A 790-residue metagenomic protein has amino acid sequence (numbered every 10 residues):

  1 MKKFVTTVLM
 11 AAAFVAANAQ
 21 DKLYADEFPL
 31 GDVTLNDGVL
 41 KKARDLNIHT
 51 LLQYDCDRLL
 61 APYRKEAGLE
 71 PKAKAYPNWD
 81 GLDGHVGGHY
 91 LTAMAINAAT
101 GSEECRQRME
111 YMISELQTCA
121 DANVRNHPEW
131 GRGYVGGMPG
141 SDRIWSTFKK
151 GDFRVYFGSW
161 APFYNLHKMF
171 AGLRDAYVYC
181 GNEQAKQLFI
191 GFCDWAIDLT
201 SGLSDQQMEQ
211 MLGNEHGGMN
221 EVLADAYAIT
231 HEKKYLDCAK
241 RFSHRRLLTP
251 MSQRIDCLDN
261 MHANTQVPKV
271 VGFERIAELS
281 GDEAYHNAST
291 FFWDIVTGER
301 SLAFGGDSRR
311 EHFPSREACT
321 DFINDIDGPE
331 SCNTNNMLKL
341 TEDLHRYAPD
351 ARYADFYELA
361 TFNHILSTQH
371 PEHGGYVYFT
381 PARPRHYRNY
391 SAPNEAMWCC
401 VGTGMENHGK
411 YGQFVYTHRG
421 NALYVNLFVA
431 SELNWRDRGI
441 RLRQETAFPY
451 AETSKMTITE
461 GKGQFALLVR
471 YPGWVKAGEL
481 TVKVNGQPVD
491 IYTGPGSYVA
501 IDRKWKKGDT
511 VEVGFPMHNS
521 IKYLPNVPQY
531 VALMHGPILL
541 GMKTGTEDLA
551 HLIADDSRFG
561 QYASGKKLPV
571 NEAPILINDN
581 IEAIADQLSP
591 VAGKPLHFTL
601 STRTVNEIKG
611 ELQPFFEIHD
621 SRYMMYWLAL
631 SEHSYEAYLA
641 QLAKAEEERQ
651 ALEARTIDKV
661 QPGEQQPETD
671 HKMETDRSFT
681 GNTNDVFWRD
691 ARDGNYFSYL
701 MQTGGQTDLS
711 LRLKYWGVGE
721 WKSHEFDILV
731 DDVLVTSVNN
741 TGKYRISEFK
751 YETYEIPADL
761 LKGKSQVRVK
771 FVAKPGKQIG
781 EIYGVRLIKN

Functional and structural regions predicted by a protein language model:
M1-D21: Bacterial Sec-dependent N-terminal signal peptides
Q20-E103, Q107, D142-Y179, H216-K234 (+5 more regions): Aromatic (Trp/Tyr) and acidic
Y90, E104-R154, R300-S308: Helix-terminus loop motifs that line ligand-binding clefts
G140-W160, K186-Q210: Asp-box/WD-like beta-propeller blade repeats and closely related beta-sheet repeat scaffolds
C193, T200, Q206, Q210-G217 (+2 more regions): Solenoidal tandem-repeat scaffolds enriched in leucines and small polar residues
S289, D355-N363, T368-E460, G494 (+3 more regions): C-terminal beta-rich recognition modules with glycine/proline-rich loops and embedded aromatic residues
K462-A466, T703-R712: Extended extracellular/luminal ectodomain segments enriched in beta-structured repeat modules
P488-G508, G514-P528, T680-Q706, K714-N790: Beta-strand-rich ligand-recognition modules
